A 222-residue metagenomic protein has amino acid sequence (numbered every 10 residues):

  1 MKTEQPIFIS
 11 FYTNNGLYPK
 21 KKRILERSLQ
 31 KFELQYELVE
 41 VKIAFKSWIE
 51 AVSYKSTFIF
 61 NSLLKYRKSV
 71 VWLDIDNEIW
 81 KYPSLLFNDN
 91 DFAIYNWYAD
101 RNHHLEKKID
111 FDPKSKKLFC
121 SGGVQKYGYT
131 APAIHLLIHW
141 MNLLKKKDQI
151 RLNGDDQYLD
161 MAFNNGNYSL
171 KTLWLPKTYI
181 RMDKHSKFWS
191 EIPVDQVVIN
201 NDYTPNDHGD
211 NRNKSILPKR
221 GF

Functional and structural regions predicted by a protein language model:
M1-S69, A131, N167, I199-D207 (+1 more regions): N-terminal anchoring/stem segment of glycosyltransferases
E4, K55, L73, C120-G123 (+2 more regions): Residues that flank catalytic or metal-binding motifs in active/ligand-binding sites
T13-N15, I43-F45, N77-I79, A99-R101 (+4 more regions): Short, solvent-exposed loop/turn segments at secondary-structure junctions
V39-I43, Y95, L175-T178: Conserved beta-strand termini and adjacent loop/short-helix elements that scaffold enzyme active sites in alpha/beta
I49, L118, N213: Catalytic phosphate/metal-binding cores of nucleic-acid and nucleotide-processing enzymes, i.e., regions that mediate
S53-L105, Y127-Y129: GT-A fold catalytic core of metal-dependent nucleotide-sugar glycosyltransferases, centered on the diacidic
Y95-K116, C120-S121, T204: A short, conserved beta-to-alpha structural element at the edge of catalytic cores that scaffolds binding
K126-F222: Catalytic core and acceptor-binding pocket of nucleotide-sugar-dependent glycosyltransferases
